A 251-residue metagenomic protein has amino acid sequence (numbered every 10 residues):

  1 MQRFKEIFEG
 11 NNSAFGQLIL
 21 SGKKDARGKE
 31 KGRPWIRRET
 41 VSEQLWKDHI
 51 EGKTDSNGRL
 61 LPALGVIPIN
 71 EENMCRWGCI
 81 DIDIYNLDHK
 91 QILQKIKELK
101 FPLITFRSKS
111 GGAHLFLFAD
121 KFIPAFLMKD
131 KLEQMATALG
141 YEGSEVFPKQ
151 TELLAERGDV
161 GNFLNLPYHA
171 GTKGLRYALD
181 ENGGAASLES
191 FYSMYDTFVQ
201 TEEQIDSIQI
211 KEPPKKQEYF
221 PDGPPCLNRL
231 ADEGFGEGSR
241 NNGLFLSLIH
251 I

Functional and structural regions predicted by a protein language model:
M1-G111, F118-Q134, Y141, S239-R240: Signature for HUH/AEP ssDNA processing cores
K23-D25, L153-E156, P213-K216: Amphipathic alpha-helical surface "interface" segments used for docking/oligomerization or membrane association within
S42-K47, P148, D159, T201-E202 (+1 more regions): Alpha-helix initiation/capping motif
I82-Y85, Q94-K97, G111-M128, E133 (+3 more regions): Modules that initiate DNA replication and primer synthesis
P102, L153, A231-F235: A general structural-boundary detector
K129-Y177: Aromatic- and Lys/Arg-enriched surface recognition patch
